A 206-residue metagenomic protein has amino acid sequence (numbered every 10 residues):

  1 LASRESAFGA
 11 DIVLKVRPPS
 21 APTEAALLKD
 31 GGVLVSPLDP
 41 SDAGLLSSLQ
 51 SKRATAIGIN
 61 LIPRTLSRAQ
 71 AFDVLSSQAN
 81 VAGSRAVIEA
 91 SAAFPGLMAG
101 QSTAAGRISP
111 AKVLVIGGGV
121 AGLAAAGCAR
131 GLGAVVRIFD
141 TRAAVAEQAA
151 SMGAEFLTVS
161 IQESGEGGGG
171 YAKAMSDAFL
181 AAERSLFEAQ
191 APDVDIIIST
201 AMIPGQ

Functional and structural regions predicted by a protein language model:
L1-G9, S185-Q190: Short acidic low-complexity segments
A10-D11, G31, V194: An anion/phosphate-binding loop that grips the pyrophosphate of nucleotide cofactors and donors
L14-K15, V35-S36, S199: Redox-cofactor binding/interface segments in oxidoreductases and associated redox assembly factors
R17-P18, L38-D39, M202-I203: Short glycine-/small-residue-rich Rossmann-like dinucleotide-binding loops
A21, A25-K112: Glycine/serine-rich phosphate-binding loop and adjoining beta1-alpha1 elements at the start of nucleotide-handling
A99-Q190: Glycine-rich phosphate/diphosphate-binding loop of Rossmann-like nucleotide-binding domains
V194-A201, Q206: Helical hairpin unit composed of two closely spaced alpha helices linked by a short loop
